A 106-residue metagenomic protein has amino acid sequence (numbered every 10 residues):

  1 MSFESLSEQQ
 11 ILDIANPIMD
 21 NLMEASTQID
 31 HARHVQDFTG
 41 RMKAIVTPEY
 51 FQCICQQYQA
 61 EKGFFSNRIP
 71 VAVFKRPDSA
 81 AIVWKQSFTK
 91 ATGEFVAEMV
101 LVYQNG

Functional and structural regions predicted by a protein language model:
M1-F3, R41-A44, E98-V102: Charged, low-complexity, helix/coiled-coil-prone segments
M1-Q28: Short, low-complexity N-terminal intrinsically disordered segments enriched in polar/charged residues
S7-I11, T27-A32, A60, V73-K75: Short amphipathic alpha-helical segments, especially helix-boundary/capping motifs
N16-P17, A32-A72: Short solvent-exposed beta->alpha transition segments
L22-A25, R41, F74: Alpha-helical interaction segments
Q28-Q36, K90-E94: Short, charge-rich amphipathic segments
C53-Y103: Surface-exposed, charged secondary-structure patches
